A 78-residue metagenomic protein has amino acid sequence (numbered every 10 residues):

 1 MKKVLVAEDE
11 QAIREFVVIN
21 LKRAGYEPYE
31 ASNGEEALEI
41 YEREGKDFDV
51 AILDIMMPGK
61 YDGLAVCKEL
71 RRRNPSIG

Functional and structural regions predicted by a protein language model:
M1-L5, V18: Non-catalytic signal-transmission and effector/linker regions of two-component phosphorelay proteins
K3, E27, D47-D49, G78: Structural signature of beta-strand start/N-cap positions in the alpha/beta core of ABC transporter nucleotide-binding
E8: Conserved acidic carboxylate
Q11-Y29: Two-component/phosphorelay signaling modules centered on CheY-like receiver
E30-V50, R72: Acidic, metal-coordinating helix/loop segments flanking the phosphotransfer/catalytic sites of two-component signaling
A31-S32, P58-Y61: Hydrophobic residue at a beta-alpha junction that N-caps the helix immediately following a catalytic beta-strand/loop
E39, D62-S76: Short amphipathic alpha-helix used as the core "switch/output" element in two-component signaling
D54-I55: Active-site residues of response regulator receiver
